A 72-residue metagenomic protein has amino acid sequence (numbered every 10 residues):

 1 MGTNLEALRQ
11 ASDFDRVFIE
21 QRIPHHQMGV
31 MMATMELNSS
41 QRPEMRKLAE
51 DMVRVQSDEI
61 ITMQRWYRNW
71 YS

Functional and structural regions predicted by a protein language model:
M1-S72: His/Met- and acidic-residue-enriched segments that coordinate or traffic transition-metal cofactors and support
